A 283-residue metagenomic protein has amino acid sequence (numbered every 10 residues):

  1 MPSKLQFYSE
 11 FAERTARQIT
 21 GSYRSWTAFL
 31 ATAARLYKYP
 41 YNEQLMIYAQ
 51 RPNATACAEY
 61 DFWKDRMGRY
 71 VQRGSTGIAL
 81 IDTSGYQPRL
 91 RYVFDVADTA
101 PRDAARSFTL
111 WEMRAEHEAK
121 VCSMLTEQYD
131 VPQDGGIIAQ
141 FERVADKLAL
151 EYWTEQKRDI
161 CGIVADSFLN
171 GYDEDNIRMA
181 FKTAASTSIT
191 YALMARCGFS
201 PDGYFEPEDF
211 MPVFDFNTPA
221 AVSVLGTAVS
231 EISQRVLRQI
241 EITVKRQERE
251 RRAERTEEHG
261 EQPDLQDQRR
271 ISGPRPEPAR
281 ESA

Functional and structural regions predicted by a protein language model:
M1-A283: N-terminal accessory/interface modules of nucleic-acid-binding and processing proteins
